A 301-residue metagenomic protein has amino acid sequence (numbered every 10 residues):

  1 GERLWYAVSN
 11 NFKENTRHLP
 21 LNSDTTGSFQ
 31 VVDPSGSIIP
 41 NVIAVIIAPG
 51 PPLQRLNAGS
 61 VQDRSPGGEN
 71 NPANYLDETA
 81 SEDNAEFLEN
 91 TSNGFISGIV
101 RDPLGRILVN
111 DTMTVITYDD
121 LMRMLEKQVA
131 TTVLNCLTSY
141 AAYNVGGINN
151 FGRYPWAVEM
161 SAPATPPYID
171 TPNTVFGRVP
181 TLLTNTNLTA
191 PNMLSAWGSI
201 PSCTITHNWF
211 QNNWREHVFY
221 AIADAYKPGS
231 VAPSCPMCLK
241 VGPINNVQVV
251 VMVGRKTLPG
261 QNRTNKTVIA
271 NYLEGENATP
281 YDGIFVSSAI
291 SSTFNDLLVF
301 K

Functional and structural regions predicted by a protein language model:
E2-K301: N-terminal pilin/flagellin-like segments and related low-complexity appendage regions
